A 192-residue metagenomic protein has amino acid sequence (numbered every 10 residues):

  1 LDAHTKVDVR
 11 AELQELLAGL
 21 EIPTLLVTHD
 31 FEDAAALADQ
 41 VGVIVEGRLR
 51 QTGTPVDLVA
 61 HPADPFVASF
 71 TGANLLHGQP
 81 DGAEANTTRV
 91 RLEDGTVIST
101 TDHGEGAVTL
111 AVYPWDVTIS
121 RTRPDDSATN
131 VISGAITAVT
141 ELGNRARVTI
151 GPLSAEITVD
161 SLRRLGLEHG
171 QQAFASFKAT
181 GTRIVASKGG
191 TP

Functional and structural regions predicted by a protein language model:
L1-A63: ABC ATPase nucleotide-binding domains
L17, P62, F70-T71, V112 (+1 more regions): Hydrophobic aliphatic residues
E32, R50, V56-V59, A68 (+3 more regions): Nucleotide phosphate-binding site architecture
R48, N74, G143: Residue-level detector of flexible, active-site-proximal loop/helix-junction positions within diverse enzyme catalytic
T52-D81, A85-T87: ABC transporter nucleotide-binding domain
H77-P192: Non-catalytic connector elements of ABC transporters
